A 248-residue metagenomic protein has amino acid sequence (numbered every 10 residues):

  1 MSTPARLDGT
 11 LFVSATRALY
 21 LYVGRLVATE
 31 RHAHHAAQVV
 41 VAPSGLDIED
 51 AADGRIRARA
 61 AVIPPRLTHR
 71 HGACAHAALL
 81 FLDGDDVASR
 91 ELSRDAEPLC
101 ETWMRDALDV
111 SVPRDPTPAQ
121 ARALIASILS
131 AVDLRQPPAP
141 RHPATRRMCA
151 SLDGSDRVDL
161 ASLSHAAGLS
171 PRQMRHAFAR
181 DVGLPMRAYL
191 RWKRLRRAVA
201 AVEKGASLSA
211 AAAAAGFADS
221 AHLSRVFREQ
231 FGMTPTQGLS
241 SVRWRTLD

Functional and structural regions predicted by a protein language model:
M1-P4, G9, E203, R225-D248: …primarily DNA-binding HTH/wHTH and HhH modules…
S2-D95: N-terminal regulatory/effector-sensing and dimerization cores that precede helix-turn-helix DNA-binding domains
L21-L26, I128-P137, A177-G183: Short, Lys/Arg-enriched N-terminal segment that forms or immediately precedes the first helix of a structured domain
H76-A119, V158: General nucleic-acid-binding
C100, M104-D109, T117, A121-D159 (+2 more regions): A short, Lys/Arg-enriched amphipathic alpha-helix from helix-turn-helix/homeodomain DNA-binding modules
A161, R180-A218, S241-D248: Terminal helix-turn-helix DNA-binding modules in bacterial transcription factors
S170, A218-D219: Short coil turns linking two alpha-helices in DNA-binding domains
M174, F178, H222-L223, F227: Short hydrophobic/aromatic patch on the recognition helix
